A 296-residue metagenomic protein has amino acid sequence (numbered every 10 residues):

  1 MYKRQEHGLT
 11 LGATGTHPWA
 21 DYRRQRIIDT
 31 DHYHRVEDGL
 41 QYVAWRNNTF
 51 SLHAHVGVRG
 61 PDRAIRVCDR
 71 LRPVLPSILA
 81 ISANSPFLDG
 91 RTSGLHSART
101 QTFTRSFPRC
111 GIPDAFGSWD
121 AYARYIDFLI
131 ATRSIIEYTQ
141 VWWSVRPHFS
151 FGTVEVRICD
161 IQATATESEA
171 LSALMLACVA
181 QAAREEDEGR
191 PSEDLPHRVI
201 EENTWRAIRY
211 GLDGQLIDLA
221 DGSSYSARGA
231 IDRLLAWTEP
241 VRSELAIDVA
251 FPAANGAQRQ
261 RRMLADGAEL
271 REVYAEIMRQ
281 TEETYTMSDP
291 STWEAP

Functional and structural regions predicted by a protein language model:
K3-H7, Y22-Q25, V36, F103-P296: C-terminal accessory/tail domains of diverse enzymes
R4, R72-S82, V179-A183: A common structural junction motif
R4-H17, Y42-T49: Short, flexible active-site-proximal loops enriched in glycine and acidic residues
G8-Q25, D89-S93: Short, glycine/charge-rich beta-strand/loop segments that flank catalytic centers and engage negatively charged groups
D29-F50: Acidic, His- and aromatic-enriched active-site or binding-groove loops in soluble protein domains that engage sugars
T30-E37, V58-L79, A163-L176: Helical (often loop-to-helix) elements that flank the catalytic cores of nucleotide-handling enzymes
R46-G57, S150-D160: Glycine-rich, often proline-containing surface loops adjacent to acidic residues and nearby aromatics that form
D62-R63, D69, L79-F103, G111: Glycine-rich, mobile lid/loop segments that gate access to catalytic sites or pores
